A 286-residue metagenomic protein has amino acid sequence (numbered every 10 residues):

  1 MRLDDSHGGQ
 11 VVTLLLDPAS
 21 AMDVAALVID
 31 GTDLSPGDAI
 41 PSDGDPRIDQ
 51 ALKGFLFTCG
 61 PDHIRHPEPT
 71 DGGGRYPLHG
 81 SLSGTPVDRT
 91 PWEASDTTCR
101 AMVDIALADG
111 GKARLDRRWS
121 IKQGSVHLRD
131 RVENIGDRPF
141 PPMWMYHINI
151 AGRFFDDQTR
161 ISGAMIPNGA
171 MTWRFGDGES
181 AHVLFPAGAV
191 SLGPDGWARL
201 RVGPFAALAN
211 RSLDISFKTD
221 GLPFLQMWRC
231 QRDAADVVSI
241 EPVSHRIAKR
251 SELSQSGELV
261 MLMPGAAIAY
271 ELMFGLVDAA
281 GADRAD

Functional and structural regions predicted by a protein language model:
M1-H127, R138-P141, M145-V183, A187-D286: Surface-exposed acidic/polar loop and edge beta-strand patches at domain peripheries
